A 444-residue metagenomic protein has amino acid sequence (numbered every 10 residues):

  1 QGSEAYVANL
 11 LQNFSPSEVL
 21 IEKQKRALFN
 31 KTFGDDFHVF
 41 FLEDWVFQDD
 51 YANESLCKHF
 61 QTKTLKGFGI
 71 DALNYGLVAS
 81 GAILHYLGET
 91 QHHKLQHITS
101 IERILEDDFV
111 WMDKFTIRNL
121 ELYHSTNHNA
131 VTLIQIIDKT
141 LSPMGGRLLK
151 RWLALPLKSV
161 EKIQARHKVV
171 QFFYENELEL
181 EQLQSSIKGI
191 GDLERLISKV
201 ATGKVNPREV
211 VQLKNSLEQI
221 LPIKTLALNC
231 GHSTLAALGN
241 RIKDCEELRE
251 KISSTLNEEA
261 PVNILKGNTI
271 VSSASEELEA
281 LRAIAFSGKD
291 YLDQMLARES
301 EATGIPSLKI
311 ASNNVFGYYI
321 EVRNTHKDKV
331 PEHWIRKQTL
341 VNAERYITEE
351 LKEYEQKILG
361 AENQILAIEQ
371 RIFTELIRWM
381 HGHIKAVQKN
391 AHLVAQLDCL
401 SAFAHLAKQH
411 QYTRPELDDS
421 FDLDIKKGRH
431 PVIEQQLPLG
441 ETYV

Functional and structural regions predicted by a protein language model:
Q1-F172, S185-K188, D192-A201, V205-A297 (+1 more regions): Charged catalytic and DNA/RNA-contacting regions of genome-maintenance and nucleic-acid-processing enzymes
Q24-R26, I117, S125-N127, L141-S142 (+7 more regions): Short, glycine-/Ser/Thr-/acidic-enriched flexible segments
K94-I104, R298-A311, A402-K427: Long, charged, glycine-rich C-terminal linkers/tails
Q184-I187, V211-K214, Q388-Q396, L400-A404: Hydrophobic alpha-helical segments characteristic of transmembrane helices
L248-K251, T255, Y318-W334, H410: Cytosolic, long alpha-helical scaffolding segments
D293, E301-N324: Extended, charged helical/alpha-beta scaffold domains that provide interaction surfaces
K329, A391-V444: Conserved NTPase motor "head" modules and their coupling/switch loops across ABC/AAA+ ATPases, GTPases, and GHKL ATPases
L340, E344-R378: Extended, charged coiled-coil "arm/hinge" scaffolds of SMC/Rad50-like chromosome-maintenance ATPases and other large
